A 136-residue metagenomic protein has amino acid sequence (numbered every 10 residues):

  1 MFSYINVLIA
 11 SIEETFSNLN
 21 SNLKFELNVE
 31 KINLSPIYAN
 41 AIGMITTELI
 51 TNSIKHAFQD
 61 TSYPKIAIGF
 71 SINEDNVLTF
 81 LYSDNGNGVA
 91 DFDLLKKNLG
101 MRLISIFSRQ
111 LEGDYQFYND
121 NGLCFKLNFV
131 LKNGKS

Functional and structural regions predicted by a protein language model:
M1-T15, S21, S71: Short beta-to-alpha transition helix within the HATPase_c
S17-I50, I54-K65: Conserved short strand/loop->alpha-helix "switch" segment adjacent to the catalytic nucleotide/phosphoryl-transfer site
Y63-N76: Short beta-strand/loop element within the Bergerat-fold HATPase_c
N76-M101: Glycine-rich/acidic phosphate-handling loop/turn and adjacent ATP-lid/helix of nucleotide-binding kinase/ATPase domains
L81, L123-N133: Short C-terminal beta-strand
N87, E112, V130-K135: Two-component histidine kinase transmitter core
L111-N119: Glycine-rich ATP-binding loops of the HATPase_c
